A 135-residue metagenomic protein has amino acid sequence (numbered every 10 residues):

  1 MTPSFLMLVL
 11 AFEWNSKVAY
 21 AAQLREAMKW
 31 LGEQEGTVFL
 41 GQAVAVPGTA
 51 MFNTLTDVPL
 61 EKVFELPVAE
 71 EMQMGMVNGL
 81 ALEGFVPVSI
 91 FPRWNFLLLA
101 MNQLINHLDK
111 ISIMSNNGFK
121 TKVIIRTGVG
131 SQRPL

Functional and structural regions predicted by a protein language model:
F5-L135: Thiamine diphosphate
